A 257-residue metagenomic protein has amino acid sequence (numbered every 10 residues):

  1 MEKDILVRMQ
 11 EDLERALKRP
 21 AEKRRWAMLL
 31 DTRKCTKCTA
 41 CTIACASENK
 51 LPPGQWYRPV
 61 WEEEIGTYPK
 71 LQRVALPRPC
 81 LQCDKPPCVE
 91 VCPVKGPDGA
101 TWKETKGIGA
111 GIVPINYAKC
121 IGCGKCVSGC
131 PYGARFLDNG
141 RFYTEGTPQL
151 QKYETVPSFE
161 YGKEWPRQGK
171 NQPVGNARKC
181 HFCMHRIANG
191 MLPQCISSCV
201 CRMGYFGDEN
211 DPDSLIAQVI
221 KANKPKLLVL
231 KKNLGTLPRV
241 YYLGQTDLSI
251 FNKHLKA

Functional and structural regions predicted by a protein language model:
M1-A257: Non-ligating segments of multi-cofactor redox enzymes
